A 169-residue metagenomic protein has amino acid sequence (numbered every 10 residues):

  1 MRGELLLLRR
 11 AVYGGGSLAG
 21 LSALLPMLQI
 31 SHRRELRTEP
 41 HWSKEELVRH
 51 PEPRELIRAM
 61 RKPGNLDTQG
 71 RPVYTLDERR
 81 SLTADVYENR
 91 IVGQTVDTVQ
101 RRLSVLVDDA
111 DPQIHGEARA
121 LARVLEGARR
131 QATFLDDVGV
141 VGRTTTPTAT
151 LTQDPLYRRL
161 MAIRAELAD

Functional and structural regions predicted by a protein language model:
M1-A168: Terminal, charged accessory segments of proteins
